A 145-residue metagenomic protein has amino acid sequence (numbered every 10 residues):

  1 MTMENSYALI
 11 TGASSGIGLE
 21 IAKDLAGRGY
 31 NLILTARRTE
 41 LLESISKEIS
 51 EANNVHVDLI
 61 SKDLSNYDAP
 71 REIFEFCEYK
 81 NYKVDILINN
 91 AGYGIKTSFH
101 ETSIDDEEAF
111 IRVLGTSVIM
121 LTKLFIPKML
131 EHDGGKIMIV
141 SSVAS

Functional and structural regions predicted by a protein language model:
Y7, S14-G16: Conserved glycine-rich cofactor-binding loop
R28-S44: Conserved glycine-rich Rossmann-like NAD(P)H-binding loop of the short-chain dehydrogenase/reductase
T39, S61-E72, I104: The beta1-alpha1 cofactor-binding region of Rossmann-like NAD(H)/NADP(H)-dependent oxidoreductases
I88, L121-F125: Hydrophobic positions on the long internal alpha-helix of Rossmann-like NAD(P)-dependent oxidoreductase domains
N90-I95: Conserved NAD(P)H cofactor-binding loop of Rossmann-fold oxidoreductase domains
S98-H100, D106-I111: Substrate-binding pocket helix/loop in short-chain dehydrogenase/reductase
S142: Residue(s) in the substrate-gating loop at a strand-loop-helix junction that position the organic substrate next
